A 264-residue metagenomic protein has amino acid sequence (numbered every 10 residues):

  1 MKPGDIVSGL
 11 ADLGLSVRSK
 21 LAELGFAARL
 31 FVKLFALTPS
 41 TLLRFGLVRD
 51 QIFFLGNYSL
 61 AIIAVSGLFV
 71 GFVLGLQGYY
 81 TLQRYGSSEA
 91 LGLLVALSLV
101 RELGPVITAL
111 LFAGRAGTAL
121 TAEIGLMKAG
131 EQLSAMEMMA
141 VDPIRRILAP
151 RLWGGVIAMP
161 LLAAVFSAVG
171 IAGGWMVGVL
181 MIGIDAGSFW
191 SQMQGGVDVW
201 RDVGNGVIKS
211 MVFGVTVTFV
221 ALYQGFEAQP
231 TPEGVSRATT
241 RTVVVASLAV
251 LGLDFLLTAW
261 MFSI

Functional and structural regions predicted by a protein language model:
K2-V48, Q224-Q229: Short, membrane-interfacial amphipathic segments enriched in basic
S40-V65, V244-S247: Membrane-interface helix starts
F54, Y58, I62, S66 (+3 more regions): Loop-to-helix entry region at the N-terminal start of transmembrane alpha-helices in multi-pass membrane transporters
I62-Q77, L256: Hydrophobic alpha-helical transmembrane segments of multi-pass membrane transport/permease proteins
Q77-V100, A168-M211, V215, F219-T239 (+1 more regions): Membrane-interfacial helix-loop-helix connectors in multipass membrane proteins
I124-A149, T231-V235: Short cytoplasmic-facing helical segments at TM-TM junctions of multi-pass membrane proteins
D142-A163, A238, T242: Start (N-cap) of specific transmembrane helices in multi-pass transporter permeases
V235, R241-T258: Final/C-terminal transmembrane alpha-helix of multipass membrane proteins
